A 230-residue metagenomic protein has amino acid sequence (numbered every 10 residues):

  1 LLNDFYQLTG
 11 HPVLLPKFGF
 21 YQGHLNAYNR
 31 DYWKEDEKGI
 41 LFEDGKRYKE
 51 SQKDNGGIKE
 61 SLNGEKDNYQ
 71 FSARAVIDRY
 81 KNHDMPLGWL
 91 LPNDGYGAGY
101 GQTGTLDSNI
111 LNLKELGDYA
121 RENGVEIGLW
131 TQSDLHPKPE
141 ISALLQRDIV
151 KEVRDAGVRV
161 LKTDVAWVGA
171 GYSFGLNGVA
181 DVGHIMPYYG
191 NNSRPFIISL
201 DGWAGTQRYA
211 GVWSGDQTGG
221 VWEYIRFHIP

Functional and structural regions predicted by a protein language model:
L1-P230: Catalytic-domain carbohydrate-binding cleft regions of carbohydrate-active enzymes
